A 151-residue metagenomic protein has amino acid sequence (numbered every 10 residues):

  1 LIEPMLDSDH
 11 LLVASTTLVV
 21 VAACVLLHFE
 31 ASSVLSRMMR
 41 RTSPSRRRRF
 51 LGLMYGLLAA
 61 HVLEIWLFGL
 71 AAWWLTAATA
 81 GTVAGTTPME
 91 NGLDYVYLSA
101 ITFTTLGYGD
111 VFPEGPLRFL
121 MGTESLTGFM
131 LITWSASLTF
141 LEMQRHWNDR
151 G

Functional and structural regions predicted by a protein language model:
L1-H61, T76-A80, G85, I132-G151: Cytoplasmic (intracellular) domains, linkers, and terminal tails of multi-pass ion channels
V19-A23, D94-D149: Pore domain of cation channels
S32, F68-A71, I101, I132: Alpha-helical transmembrane segments and their lipid-water interface positions in multi-pass membrane proteins
M39, L75, A100-T104: Hydrophobic aliphatic residues
H61-E64, D110: Acidic side chains
L63-Y97: Outer-pore turret/helix-boundary of cation channels
